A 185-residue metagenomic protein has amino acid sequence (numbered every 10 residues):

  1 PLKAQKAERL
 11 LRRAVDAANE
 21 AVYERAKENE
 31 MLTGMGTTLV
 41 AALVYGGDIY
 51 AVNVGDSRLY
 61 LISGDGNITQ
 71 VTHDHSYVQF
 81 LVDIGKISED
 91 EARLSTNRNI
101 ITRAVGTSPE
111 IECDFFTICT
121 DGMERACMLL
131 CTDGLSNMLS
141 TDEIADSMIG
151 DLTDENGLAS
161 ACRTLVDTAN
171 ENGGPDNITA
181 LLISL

Functional and structural regions predicted by a protein language model:
P1-L185: PP2C/PPM-type serine/threonine phosphatase catalytic domain
